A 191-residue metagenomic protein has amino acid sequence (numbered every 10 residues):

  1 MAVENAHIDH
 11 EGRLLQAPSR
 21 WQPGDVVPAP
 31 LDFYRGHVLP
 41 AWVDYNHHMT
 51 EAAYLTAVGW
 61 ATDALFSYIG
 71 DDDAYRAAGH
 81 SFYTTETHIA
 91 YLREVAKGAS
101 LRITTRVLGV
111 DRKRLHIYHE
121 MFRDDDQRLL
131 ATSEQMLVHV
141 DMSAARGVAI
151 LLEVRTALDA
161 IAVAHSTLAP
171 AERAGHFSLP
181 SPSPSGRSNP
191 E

Functional and structural regions predicted by a protein language model:
A2-T85, V138-E191: Hot-dog-fold acyl-thioester-processing enzymes
F33, R128-L130: Local beta-strand/beta-hairpin segments that build beta-sheet-rich folds
L65-L115, L130: Hydrophobic beta-strand-centered segment that forms part of the acyl-chain substrate-binding groove
L92, E120-D124: Core beta-strand residues in small-molecule sensory/regulatory alpha/beta domains
R112, H116, R128, G147 (+1 more regions): Anionic, Ser/Thr-rich low-complexity intrinsically disordered regions
D125-Q127, S143: Solvent-exposed strand-loop boundary residues in beta-sheet-rich modules
A131-S133, A149: A structural microfeature
